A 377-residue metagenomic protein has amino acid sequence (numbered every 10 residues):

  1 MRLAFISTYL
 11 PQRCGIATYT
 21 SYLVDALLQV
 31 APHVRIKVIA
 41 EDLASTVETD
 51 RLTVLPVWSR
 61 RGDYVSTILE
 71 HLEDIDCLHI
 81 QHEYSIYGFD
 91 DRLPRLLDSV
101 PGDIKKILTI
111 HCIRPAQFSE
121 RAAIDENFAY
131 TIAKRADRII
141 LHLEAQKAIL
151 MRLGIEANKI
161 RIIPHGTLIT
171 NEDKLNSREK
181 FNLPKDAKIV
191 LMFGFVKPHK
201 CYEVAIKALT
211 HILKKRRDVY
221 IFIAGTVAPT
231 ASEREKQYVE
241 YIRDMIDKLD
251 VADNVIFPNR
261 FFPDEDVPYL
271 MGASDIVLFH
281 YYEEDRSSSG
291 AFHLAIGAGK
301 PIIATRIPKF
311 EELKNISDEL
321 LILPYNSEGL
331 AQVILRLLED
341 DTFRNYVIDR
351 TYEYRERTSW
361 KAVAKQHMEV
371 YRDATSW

Functional and structural regions predicted by a protein language model:
D137, F257-R260, Y269-R286, K300: Acidic donor-binding loop of glycosyltransferase active sites
A145, G166: Carbohydrate-associated surface elements
N171-L183: A short helix/loop element that forms part of the nucleotide-sugar donor recognition site in Leloir-type
P184-K200, I206-L209, I221-I223: Conserved donor-binding/catalytic core segment of Leloir-type glycosyltransferases
R234-F261: Nucleotide-activated donor-binding/catalytic signature segment of Leloir-type glycosyltransferases, i.e., the conserved
I316-S327, R336-D341: Conserved acidic donor-binding segment of nucleotide-sugar-dependent glycosyltransferases
F343-R357: A short, well-ordered alpha-helix in the C-terminal region of glycosyltransferases
W360-W377: C-terminal alpha-helical cap of glycosyltransferases
